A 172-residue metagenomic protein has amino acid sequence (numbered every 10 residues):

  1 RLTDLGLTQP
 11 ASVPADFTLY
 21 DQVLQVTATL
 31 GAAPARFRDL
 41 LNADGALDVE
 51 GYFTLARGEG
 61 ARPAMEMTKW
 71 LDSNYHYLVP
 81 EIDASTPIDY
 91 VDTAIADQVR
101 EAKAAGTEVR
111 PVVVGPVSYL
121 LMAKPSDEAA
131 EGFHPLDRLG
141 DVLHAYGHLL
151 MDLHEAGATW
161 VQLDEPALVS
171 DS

Functional and structural regions predicted by a protein language model:
R1-S172: Domain-level signal for soluble alpha/beta catalytic cores
